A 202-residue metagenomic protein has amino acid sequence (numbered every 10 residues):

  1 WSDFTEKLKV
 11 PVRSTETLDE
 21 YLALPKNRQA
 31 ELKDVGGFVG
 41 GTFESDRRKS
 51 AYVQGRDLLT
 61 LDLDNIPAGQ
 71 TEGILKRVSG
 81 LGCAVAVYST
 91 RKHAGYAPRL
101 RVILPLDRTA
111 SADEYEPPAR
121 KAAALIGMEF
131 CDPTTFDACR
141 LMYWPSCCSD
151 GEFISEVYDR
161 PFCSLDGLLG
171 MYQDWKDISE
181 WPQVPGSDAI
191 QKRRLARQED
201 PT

Functional and structural regions predicted by a protein language model:
W1-F4, R48-G69, L106-T202: DNA replication initiation modules
W1-P98, P105-P117, R193-T202: Signature for HUH/AEP ssDNA processing cores
P98-R99, W181: Low-complexity, flexible helical/coil segments
